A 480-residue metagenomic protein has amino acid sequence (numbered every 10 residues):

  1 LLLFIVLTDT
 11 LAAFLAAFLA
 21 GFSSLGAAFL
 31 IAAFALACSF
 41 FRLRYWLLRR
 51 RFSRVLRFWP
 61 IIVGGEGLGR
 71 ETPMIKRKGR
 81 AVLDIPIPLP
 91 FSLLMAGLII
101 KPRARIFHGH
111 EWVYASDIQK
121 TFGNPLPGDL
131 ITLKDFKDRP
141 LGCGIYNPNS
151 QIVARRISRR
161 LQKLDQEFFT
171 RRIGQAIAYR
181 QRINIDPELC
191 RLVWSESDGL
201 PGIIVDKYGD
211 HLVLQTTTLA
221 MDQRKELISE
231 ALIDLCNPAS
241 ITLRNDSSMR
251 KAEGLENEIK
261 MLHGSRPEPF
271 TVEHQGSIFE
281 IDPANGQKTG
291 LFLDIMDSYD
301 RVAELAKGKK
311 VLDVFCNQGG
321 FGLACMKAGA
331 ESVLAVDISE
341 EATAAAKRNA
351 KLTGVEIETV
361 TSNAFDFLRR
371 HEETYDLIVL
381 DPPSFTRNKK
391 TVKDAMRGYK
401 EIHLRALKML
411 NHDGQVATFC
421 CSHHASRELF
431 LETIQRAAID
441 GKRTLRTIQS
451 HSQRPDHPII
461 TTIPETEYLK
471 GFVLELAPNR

Functional and structural regions predicted by a protein language model:
F4-E66: Serine-biased, low-complexity intrinsically disordered segments, primarily in secretory-pathway proteins
R77, F91-K207: Non-catalytic accessory regions of SAM-dependent methyltransferases
V193-D206, D222-F292, D300: Non-catalytic substrate-recognition/targeting regions of SAM-dependent transferases
Q318-A330: Conserved SAM-binding loop of SAM-dependent methyltransferases across substrates and taxa, primarily the Class I
S332-D337: Conserved SAM-binding motif I beta-strand of class I
A344-T374: S-adenosyl-L-methionine
Y375-R405: Mobile active-site "lid"/loop adjacent to the S-adenosyl-L-methionine
Q415-R480: C-terminal catalytic and target-recognition region of SAM-dependent MTase-like enzymes, primarily methyltransferases
